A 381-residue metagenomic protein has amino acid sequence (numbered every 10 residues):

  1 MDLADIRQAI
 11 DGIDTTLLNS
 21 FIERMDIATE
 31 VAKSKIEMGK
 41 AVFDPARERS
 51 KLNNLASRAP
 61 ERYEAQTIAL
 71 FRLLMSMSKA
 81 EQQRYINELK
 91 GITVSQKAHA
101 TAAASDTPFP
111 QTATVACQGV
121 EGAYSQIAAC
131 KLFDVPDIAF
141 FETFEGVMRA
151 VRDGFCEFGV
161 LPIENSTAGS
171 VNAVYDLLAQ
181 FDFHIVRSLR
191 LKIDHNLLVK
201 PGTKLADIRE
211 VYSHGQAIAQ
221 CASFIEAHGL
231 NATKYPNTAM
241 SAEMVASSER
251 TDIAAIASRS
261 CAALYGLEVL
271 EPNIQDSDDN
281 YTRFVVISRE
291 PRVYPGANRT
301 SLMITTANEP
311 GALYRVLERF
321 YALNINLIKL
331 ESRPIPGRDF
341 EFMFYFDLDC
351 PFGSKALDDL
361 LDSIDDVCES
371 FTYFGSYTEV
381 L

Functional and structural regions predicted by a protein language model:
M1-L381: Domain-level signature for soluble enzymes in the chorismate/prephenate branch of the shikimate pathway
